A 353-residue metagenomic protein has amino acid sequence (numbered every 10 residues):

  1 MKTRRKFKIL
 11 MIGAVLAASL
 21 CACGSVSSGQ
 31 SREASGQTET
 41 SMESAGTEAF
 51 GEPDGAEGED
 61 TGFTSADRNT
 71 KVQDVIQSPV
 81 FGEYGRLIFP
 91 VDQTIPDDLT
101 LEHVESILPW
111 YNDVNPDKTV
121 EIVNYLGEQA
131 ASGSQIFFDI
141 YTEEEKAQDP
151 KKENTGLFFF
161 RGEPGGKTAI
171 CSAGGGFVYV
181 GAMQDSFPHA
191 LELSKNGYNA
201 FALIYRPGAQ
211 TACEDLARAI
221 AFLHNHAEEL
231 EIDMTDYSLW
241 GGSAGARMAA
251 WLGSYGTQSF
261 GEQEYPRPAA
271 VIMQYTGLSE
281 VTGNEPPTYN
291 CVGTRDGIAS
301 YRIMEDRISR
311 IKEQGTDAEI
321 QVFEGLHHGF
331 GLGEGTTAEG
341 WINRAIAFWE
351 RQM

Functional and structural regions predicted by a protein language model:
K2-G13, A17-N154: N-terminal targeting or regulatory segments adjacent to alpha/beta-hydrolase or S9 domains
G55-V72, I76, Q314-M353: C-terminal catalytic histidine-bearing segment of alpha/beta-hydrolase fold enzymes
D149-R161, K167-T168: A short loop-to-beta-strand scaffold at the N-terminal edge of the catalytic core in hydrolase folds
G166-G175: Short beta-strand element of the alpha/beta-hydrolase
M183-F201: Short amphipathic alpha-helix adjacent to the substrate-entry channel of hydrolases
E214, R218-E285: Primarily recognizes the serine-hydrolase "nucleophile elbow" in alpha/beta-hydrolase and SGNH/GDSL folds
N290-V292, D296: Short beta-strand/loop motif that positions the catalytic acidic residue of the alpha/beta-hydrolase fold
G297-I303: Conserved alpha/beta-hydrolase "acid-adjacent" motif
